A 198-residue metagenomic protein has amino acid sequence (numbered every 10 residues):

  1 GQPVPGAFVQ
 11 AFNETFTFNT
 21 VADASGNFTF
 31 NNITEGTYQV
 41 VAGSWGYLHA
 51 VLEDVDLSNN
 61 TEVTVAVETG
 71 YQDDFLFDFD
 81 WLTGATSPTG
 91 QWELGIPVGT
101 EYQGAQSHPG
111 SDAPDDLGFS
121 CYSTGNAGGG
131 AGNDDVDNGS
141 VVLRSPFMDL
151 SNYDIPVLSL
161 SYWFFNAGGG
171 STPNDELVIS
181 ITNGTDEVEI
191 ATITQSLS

Functional and structural regions predicted by a protein language model:
G1-P5, T34: Structural motif
F8-N32: Short, acidic Ser/Thr/Gly-rich low-complexity loop/linker segments typical of extracellular and cell-surface proteins
T34-G46: A short, solvent-exposed beta-strand micro-motif common in secreted/extracellular proteins
V55-D74: Extracellular beta-sheet/turn segments enriched in Thr/Pro/Gly and aliphatic residues
Y71-D134, G139, T172: Extracellular glycan-recognition surfaces and repeat-rich motifs
T83, L150-D154, F164-P173: Extended, low-complexity, turn-rich repeat/linker tracts enriched in Gly/Pro/Ser/Thr and Asp/Glu that occur
N133-Y153: Short beta-strands within extracellular/lumenal beta-sheet-rich domains
T185-S198: Extracellular carbohydrate recognition and processing domains and analogous Trp-centered ligand-binding platforms
